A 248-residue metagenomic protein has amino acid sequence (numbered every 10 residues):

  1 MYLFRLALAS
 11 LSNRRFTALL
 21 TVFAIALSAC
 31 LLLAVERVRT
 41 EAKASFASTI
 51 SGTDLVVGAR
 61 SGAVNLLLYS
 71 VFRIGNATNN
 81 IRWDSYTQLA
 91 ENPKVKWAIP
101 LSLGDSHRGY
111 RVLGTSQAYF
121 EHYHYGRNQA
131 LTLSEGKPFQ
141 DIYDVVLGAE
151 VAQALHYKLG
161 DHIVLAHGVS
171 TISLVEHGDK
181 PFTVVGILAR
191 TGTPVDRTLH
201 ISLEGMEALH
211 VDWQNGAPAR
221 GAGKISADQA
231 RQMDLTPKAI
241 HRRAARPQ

Functional and structural regions predicted by a protein language model:
M1-L33, A44: N-terminal Sec/SRP start-transfer signal
C30-E121, Q129, K137-D141: Hydrophobic, regular-secondary-structure patches
D54-G58, I99, R111-G114, D144-V146 (+3 more regions): Soluble periplasmic/extracytoplasmic beta-strand elements of cell-envelope proteins
R60-G62, L103, T115-A118, E150 (+3 more regions): Solvent-exposed coil/turn segments that connect beta secondary-structure elements in extracytoplasmic/periplasmic
I74-N80, G109-R111, H122-Y125, D141 (+5 more regions): Solvent-exposed, non-transmembrane alpha-helical starts
N92, E176-T183, I187-Q248: Mechanotransmission and gating elements of multispan inner-membrane complexes involved in transport and envelope
L103-R108, L131-V146, V164, V169-T193: Beta-strand-rich non-transmembrane domains
A118-Q129, V146-L165: Short, solvent-exposed hinge/capping segments at secondary-structure junctions
